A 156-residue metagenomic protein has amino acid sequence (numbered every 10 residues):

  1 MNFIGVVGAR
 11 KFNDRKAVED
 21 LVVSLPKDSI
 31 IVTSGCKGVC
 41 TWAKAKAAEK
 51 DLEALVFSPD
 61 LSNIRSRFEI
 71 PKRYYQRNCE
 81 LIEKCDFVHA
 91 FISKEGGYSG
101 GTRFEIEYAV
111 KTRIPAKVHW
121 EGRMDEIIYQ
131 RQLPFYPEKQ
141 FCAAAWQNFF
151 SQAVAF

Functional and structural regions predicted by a protein language model:
M1-I4, C142, F156: N-terminal intrinsically disordered, low-complexity tails enriched in polar/charged
N2-F3, G8-E138: Acidic/glycine-enriched connector segments
L133, A155-F156: Positively charged, lysine/arginine-rich intrinsically disordered segments
Q140-V154: Intrinsically disordered, low-complexity segments enriched in serine/proline and basic residues
